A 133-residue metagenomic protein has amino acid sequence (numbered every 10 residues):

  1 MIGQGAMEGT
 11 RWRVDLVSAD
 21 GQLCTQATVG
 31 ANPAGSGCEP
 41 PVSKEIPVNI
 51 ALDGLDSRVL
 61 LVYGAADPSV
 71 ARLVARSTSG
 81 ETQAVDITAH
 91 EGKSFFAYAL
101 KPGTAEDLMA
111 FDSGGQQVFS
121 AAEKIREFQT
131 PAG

Functional and structural regions predicted by a protein language model:
M1-G133: Intrinsically disordered, low-complexity prosegments and terminal tails associated with secretory/extracytoplasmic
